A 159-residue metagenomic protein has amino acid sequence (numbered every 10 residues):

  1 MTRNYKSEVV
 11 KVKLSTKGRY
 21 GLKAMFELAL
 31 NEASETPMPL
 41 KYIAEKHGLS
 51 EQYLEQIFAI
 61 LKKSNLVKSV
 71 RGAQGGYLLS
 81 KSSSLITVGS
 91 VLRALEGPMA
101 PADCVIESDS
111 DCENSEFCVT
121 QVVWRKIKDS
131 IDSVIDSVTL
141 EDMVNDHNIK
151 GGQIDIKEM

Functional and structural regions predicted by a protein language model:
T2-V9, I106-M159: C-terminal regulatory/oligomerization modules of transcriptional regulators
T16, Y20-L49, K68: N-terminal helix-turn-helix DNA-binding core of bacterial DNA-binding proteins
E45, K62-K63: Alpha-helical residues within the helix-turn-helix
Q52: Key DNA-contact positions within bacterial/archaeal DNA-binding proteins
F58-A59: Short, hydrophobic-biased segments on the C-terminal half of alpha helices that form "recognition helices"
L66-A73, L78-L79: Beta-hairpin "wing" of winged helix-turn-helix
S83-S108, T120-Q121, R125-S130: Conserved segment of winged-helix/HTH DNA-binding domains
